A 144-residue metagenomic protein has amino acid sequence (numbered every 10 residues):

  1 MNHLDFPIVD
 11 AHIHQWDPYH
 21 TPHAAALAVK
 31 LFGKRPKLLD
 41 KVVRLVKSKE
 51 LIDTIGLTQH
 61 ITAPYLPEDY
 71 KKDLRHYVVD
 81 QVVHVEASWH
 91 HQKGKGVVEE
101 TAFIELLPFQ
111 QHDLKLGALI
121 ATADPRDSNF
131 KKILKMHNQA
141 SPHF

Functional and structural regions predicted by a protein language model:
M1-F144: Helix-coil boundary/capping segments in enzymes
